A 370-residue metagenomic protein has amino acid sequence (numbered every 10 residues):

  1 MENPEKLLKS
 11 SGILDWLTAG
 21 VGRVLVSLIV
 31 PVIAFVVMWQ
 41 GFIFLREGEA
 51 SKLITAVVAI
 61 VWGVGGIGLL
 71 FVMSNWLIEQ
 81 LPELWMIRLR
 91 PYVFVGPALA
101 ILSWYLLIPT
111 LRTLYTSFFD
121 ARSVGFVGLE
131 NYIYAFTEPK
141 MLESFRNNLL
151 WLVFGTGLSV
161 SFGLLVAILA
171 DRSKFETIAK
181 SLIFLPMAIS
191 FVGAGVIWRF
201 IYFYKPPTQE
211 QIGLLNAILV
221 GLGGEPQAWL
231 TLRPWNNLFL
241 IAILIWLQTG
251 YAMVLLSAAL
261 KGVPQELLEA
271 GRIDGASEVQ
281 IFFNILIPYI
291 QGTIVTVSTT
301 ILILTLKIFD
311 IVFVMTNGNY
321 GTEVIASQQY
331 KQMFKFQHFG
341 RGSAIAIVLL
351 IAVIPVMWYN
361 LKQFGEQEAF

Functional and structural regions predicted by a protein language model:
E2-L84: Transmembrane alpha-helices
V36-A59, G68, I87-F370: A structural signal for multi-pass alpha-helical bundles of membrane permease subunits that mediate small-molecule
